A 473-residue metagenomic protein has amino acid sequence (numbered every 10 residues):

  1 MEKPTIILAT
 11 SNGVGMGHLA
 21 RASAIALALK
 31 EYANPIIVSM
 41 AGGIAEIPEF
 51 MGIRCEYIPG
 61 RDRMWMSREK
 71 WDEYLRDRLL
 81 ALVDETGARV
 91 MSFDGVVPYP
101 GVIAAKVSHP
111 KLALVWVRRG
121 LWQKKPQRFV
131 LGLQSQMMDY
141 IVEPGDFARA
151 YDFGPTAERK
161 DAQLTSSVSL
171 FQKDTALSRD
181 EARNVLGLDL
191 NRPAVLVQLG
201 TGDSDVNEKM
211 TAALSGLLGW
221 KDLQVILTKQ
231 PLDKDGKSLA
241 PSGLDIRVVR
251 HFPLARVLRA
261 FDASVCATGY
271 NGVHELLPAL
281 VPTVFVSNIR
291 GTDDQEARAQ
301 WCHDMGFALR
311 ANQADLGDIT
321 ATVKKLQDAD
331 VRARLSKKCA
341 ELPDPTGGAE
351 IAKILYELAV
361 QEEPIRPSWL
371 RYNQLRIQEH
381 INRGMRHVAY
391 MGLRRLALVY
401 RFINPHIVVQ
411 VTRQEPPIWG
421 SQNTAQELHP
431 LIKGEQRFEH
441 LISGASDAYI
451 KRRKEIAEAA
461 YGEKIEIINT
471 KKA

Functional and structural regions predicted by a protein language model:
E2-V14, A28-R78: Conserved nucleotide-sugar phosphate-binding/catalytic loop shared by glycosyltransferases and other
A9-R21, S204-V206, P416-S421: A short, glycine/small-residue-rich beta-strand->loop->alpha-helix junction that serves as a flexible
L80-P98, L441-S443: Short N-terminal targeting/anchoring amphipathic segment
R119, Q123-P126, Q134-T201: A nucleotide-sugar donor-handling region in carbohydrate enzymes
R179-A263: Donor-nucleotide binding loops and adjacent catalytic segments primarily of GT-B fold Leloir glycosyltransferases
H251-A297: A donor-sugar binding/catalytic signature common to diverse glycosyltransferases and related nucleotide-sugar
M305-R310, A314-V331: C-terminal "capping" alpha-helix adjacent to the active site of nucleotide-linked donor transferases in cell-envelope
Q327-F402: C-terminal amphipathic helix plus adjacent low-complexity, charged tail appended to glycosyltransferase catalytic
